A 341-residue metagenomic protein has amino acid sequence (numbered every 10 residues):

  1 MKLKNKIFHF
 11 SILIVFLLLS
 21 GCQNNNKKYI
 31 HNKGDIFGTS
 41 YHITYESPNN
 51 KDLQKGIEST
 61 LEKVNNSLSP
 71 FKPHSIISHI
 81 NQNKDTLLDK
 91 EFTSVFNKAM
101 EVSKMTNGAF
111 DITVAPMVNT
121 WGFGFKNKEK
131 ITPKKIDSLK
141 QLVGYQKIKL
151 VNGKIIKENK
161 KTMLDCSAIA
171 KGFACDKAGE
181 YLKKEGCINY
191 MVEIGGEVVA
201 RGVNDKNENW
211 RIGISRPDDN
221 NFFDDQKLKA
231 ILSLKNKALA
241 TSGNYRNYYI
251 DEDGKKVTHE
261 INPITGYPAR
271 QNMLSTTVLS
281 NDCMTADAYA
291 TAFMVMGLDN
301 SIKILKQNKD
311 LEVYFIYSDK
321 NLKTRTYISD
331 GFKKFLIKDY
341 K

Functional and structural regions predicted by a protein language model:
K2-F10, L19-K341: Mature catalytic core of soluble alpha/beta enzymes
V15-F16: Residue-level signal for mature regions of secreted extracellular proteins and peptides
